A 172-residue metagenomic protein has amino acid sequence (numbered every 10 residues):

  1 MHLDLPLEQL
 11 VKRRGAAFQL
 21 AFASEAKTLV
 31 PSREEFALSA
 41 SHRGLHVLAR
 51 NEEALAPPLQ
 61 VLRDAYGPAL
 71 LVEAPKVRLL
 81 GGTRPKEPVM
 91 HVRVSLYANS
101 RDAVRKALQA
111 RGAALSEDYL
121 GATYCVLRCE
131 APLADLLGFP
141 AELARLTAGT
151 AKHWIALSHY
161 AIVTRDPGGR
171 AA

Functional and structural regions predicted by a protein language model:
M1-A172: Accessory interaction regions appended to the cores of large information-processing enzymes
